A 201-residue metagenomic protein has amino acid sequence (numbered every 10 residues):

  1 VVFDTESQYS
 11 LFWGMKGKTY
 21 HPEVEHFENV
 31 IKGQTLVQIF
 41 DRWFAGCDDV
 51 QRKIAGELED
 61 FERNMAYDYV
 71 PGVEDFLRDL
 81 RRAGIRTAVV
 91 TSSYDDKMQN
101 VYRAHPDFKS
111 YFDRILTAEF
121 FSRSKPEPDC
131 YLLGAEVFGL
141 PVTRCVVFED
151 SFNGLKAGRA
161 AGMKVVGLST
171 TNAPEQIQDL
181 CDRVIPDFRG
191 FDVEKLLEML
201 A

Functional and structural regions predicted by a protein language model:
V1-N29, G46: Active-site neighborhood of HAD-like aspartate-dependent phosphohydrolases
V2, N29, Y69, T87-V90 (+3 more regions): Conserved SAM-binding loop
D4, C47-D48, G72, E127 (+1 more regions): Acidic/polar helix N-cap motif
Y9-S10, G33-V37, Q51, A55 (+3 more regions): A general structural signal for well-ordered alpha-helical segments in protein cores
W13-G17, T35-D48, V101-Y102, G134-A135: Helix-loop "lid/cap" segments that line or gate small-molecule binding pockets
K18-E23, C47-D49, R82, P106-Y111 (+1 more regions): Short helix-capping segments at alpha-helix termini
E23-H26, D41-R78, A83: Metal-dependent phosphoesterase signature
R78, Y94-A201: Asp-based, Mg2+/Mn2+-dependent phosphohydrolase catalytic module
